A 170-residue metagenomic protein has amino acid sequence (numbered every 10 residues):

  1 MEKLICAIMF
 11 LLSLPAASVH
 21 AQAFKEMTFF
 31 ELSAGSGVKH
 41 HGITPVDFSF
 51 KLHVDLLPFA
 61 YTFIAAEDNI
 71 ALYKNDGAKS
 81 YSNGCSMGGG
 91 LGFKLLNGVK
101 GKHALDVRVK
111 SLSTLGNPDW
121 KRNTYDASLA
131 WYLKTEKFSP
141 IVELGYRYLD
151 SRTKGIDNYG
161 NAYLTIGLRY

Functional and structural regions predicted by a protein language model:
M1-M27: Cleavable N-terminal export/targeting peptides
L4-A7, P140, T165: Generic short N-terminal amphipathic or hydrophobic helices
H20-K74, R169: Short glycine/proline- and aromatic-enriched beta-strand/turn motifs that initiate or cap beta-hairpins
M27-L32, A104-S111, I141-R147: Flexible, solvent-exposed coil segments and beta strand-coil junctions, predominantly the extracellular/periplasmic
G35-D47, N75-Y81, S113-N123, S151-Y159: Solvent-exposed loop/turn segments connecting transmembrane beta-strands in outer-membrane beta-barrel proteins
K51-S128, Y132-P140: Gram-negative (and chloroplast) outer-membrane scaffold detector with strong preference for beta-barrel transmembrane
Y132, R147-K154: Membrane-helix boundary connector in multi-pass membrane proteins
D157-Y170: Outer-membrane beta-barrel "beta-signal"
